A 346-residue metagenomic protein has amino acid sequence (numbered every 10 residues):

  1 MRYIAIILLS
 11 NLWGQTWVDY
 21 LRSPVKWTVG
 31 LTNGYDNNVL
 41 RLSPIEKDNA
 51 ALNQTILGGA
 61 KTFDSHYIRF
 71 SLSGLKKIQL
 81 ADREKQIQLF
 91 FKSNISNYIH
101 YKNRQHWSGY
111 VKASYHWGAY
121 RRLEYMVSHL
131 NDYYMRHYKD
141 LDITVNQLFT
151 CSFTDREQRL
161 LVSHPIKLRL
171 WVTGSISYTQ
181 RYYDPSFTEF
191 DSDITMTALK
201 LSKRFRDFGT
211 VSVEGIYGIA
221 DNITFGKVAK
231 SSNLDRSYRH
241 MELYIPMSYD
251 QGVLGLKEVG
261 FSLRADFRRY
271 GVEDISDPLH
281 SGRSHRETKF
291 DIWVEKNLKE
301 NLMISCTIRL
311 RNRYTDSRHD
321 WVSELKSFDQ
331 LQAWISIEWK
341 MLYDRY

Functional and structural regions predicted by a protein language model:
Q15-Q88: Outer-membrane beta-barrel initiation region
D19, A60-H66, Y101-S108, Q147-T154 (+4 more regions): Replace "Gram-negative outer membrane beta-barrel proteins" with "bacterial and organellar outer membrane beta-barrel
L31-N33, I68-I78, S93, G109-W117 (+7 more regions): Residues on the lipid-exposed face of transmembrane beta-strands in outer-membrane beta-barrel proteins
L31-N37, K76-I78, S93-I99, W117 (+7 more regions): Transmembrane beta-strands of outer-membrane beta-barrel pores
V39-E46, I99-S108, M126-S128, Y134-T144 (+5 more regions): Outer-membrane beta-barrel translocator domains and adjoining extracellular loop/strand segments of Gram-negative
Q79-I87, G118-M126, I166-G174, R206-V213 (+3 more regions): Repeated loop/turn-to-beta-strand initiation elements of outer-membrane beta-barrel proteins
L161-R181, S192-E273: Detector for outer-membrane/organellar transmembrane beta-barrel domains, recognizing the amphipathic beta-strand
S327-Y346: Outer-membrane beta-barrel "beta-signal"
